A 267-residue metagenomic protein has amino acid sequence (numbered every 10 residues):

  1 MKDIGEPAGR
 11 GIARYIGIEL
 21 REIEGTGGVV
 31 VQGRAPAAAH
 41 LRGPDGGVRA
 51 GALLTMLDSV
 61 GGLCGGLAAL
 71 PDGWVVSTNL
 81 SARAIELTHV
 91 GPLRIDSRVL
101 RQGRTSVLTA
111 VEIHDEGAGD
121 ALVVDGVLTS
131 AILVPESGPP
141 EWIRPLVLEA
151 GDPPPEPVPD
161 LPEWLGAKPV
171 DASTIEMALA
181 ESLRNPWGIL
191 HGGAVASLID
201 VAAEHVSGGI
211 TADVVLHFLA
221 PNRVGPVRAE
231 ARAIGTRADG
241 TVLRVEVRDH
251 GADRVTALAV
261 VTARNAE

Functional and structural regions predicted by a protein language model:
M1-R34, L133-A180: Non-catalytic linker/capping segments at the edges of enzyme domains
K2, R14-E19, E24, G33-A35 (+4 more regions): N-terminal low-complexity, intrinsically disordered tails enriched in Ser/Pro/Gly and acidic/polar residues
R14-L20, T78-R83, E163-A167, A212-F218 (+1 more regions): Short structured motifs
P36-G46, L53, M177-G188: A short interface-forming secondary-structure element
P44, P71, R83-A84, P186 (+1 more regions): Short, conserved secondary-structure segments in the cores of folded domains
V48-V75, L190-T211: Active-site helix/loop of acyl-thioester processing domains in fatty-acid/polyketide metabolism, spanning hotdog-fold
L63, V75, E86-P153, F218-P226 (+1 more regions): HotDog/MaoC-like acyl-thioester-processing domains
W164-L179, R184-G209, D213-L216: Acidic/His-leaning functional-site neighborhoods
